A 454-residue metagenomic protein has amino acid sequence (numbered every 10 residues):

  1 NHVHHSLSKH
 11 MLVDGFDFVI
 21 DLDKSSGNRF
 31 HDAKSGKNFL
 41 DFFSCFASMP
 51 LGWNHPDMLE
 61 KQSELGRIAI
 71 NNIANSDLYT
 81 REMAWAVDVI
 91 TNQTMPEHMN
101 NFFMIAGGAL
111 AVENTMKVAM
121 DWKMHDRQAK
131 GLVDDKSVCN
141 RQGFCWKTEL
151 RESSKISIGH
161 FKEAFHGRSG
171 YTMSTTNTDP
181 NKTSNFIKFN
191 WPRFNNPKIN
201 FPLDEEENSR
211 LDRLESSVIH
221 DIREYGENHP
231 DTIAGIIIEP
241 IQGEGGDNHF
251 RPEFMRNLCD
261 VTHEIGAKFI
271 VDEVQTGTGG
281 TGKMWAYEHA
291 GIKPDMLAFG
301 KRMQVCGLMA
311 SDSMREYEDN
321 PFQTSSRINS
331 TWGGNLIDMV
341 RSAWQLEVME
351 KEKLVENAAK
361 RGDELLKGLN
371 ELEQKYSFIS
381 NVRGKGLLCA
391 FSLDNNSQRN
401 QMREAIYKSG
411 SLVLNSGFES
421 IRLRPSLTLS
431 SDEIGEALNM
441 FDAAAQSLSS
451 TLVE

Functional and structural regions predicted by a protein language model:
N1-E454: Conserved N-terminal phosphate-binding loop of PLP-dependent enzymes in the Aspartate aminotransferase
